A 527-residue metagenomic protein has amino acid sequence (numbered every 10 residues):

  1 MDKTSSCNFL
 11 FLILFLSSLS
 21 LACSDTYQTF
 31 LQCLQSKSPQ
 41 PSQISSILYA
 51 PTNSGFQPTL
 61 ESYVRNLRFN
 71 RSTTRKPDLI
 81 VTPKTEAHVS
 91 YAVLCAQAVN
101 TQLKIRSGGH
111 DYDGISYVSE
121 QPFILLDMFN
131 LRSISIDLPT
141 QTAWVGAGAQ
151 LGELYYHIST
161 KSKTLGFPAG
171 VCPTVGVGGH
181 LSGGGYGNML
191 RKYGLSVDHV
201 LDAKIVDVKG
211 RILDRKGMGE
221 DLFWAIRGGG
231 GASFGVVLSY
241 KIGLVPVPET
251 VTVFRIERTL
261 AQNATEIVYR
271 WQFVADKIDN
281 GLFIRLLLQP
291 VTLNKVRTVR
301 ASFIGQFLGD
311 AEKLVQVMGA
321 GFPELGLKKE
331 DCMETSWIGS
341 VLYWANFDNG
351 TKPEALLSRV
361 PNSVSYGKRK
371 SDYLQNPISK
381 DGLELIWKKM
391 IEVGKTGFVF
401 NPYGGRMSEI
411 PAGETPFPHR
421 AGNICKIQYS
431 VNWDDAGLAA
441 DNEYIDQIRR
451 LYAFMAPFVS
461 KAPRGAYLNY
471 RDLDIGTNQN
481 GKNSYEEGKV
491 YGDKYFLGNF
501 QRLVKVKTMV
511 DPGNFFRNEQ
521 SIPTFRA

Functional and structural regions predicted by a protein language model:
D2-A527: Soluble FAD-dependent oxygen oxidases
